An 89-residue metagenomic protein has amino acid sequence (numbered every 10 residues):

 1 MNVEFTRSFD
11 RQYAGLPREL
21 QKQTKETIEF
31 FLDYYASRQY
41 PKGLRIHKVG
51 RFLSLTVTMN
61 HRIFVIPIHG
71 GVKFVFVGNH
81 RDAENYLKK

Functional and structural regions predicted by a protein language model:
N2, R7, R11, G15 (+1 more regions): Enriched for short, Lys/Arg-rich terminal
F5, L20-Q23: Hydrophobic/aromatic residues within well-ordered alpha-helical segments
Q21, A36, Y40, V75-V77 (+1 more regions): Short linear functional motifs in flexible/disordered or boundary regions
E26-T27, H69: N-terminal G-site helix/loop of the GST-like fold
I28-F31, L87: Generic helix-packing signal
F30-L55: A short, surface-exposed loop/turn module that caps and links secondary-structure elements
